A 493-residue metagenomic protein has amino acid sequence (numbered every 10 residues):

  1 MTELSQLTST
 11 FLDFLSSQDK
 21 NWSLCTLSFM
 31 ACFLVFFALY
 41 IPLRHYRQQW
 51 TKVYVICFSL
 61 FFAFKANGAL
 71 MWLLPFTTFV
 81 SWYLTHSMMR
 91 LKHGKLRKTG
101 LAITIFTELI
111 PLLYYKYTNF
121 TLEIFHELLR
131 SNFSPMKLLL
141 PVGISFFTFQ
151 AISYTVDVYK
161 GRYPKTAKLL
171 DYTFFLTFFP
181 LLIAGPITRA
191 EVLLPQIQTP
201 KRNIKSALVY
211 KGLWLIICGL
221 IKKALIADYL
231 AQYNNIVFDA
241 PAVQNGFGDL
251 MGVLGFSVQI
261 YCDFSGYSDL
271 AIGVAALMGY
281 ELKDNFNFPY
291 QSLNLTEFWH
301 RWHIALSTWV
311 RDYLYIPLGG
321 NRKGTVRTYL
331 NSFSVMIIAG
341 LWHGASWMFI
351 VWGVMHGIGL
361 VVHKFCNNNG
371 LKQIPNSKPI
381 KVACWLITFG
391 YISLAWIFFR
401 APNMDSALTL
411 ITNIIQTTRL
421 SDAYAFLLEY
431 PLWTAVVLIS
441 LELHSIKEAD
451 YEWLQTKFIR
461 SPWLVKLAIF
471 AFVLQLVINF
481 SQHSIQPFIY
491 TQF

Functional and structural regions predicted by a protein language model:
T2-E442, E448-Q492: Membrane-embedded transmembrane alpha-helical bundles that form the catalytic cores of multi-pass lipid-modifying
